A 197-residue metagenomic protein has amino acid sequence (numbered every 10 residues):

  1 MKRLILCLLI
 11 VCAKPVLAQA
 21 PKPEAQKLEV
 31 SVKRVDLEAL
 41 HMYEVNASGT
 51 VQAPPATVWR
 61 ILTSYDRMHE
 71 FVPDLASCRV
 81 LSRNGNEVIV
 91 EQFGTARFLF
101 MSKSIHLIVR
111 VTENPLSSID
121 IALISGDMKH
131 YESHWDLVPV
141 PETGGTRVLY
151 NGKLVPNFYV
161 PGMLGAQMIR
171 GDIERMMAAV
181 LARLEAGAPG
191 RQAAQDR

Functional and structural regions predicted by a protein language model:
I5-L6, V16: Cleavable N-terminal signal peptides
A18-G85, E142, R175, R197: Hydrophobic ligand-binding cavity/cleft-lining segments
E29-V30, E91-T95, N151-V155: Generic short beta-strand segments
L37-M42, T50, R79-D127, A178-G187 (+2 more regions): Glycine-rich portal/gate segments that line the openings of hydrophobic small-molecule binding cavities
Y43-A47, T57, D74-A76, N86 (+5 more regions): Envelope-exposed proteins and targeting segments
V58-I61, M68, V111, L137 (+2 more regions): Hydrophobic pocket/interface hotspot
L123-G171: Beta-strand/loop substructures that line and gate deep hydrophobic ligand-binding cavities in soluble
